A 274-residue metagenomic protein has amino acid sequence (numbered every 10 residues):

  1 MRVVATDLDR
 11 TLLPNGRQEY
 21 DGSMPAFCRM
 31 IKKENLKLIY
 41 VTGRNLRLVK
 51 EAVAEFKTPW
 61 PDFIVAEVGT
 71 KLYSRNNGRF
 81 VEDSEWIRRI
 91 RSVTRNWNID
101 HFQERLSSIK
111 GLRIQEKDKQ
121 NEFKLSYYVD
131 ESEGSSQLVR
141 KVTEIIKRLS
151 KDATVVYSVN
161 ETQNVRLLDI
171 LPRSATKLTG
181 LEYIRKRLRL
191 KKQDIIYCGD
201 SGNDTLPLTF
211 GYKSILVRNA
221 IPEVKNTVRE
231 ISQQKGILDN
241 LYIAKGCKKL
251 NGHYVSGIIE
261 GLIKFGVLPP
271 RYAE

Functional and structural regions predicted by a protein language model:
M1, P61, V68, G211-Y212: Short, well-ordered alpha-helix to beta-strand connector turns
M1-L8, P25, R29, A54 (+1 more regions): Non-catalytic pre-domain segments flanking phosphatase-related domains
M1-Q18, L208: Asp-based phosphoryl-transfer active-site loop
R2-V4, D62, I195: The start of beta-strands in P-loop NTPase/AAA+ ATPase cores
T6, A66, G199: Active-site flanking residues adjacent to catalytic metal/cofactor-binding acidic residues
Q18, G22-K117: Active-site phosphate-binding/coordination module
Y20, L171-S174, L178-E274: Mg2+-dependent phosphoryl-transfer enzymes with acidic/Ser/Thr/Gly-rich catalytic loops
Q103-G211: Conserved acidic, metal-coordinating active-site core of Asp-based, Mg2+-dependent phosphoryl-transfer enzymes
